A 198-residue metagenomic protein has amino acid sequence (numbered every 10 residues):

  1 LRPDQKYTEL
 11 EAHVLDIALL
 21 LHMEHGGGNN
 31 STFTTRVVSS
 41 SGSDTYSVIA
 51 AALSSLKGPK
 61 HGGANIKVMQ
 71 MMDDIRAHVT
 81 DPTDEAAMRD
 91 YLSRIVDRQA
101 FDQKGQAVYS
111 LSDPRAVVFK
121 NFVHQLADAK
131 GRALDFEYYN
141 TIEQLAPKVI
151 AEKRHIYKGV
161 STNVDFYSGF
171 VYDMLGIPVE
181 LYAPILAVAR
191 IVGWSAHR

Functional and structural regions predicted by a protein language model:
L1-R198: Non-transmembrane, aqueous-exposed alpha-helical and coiled segments at domain scale
